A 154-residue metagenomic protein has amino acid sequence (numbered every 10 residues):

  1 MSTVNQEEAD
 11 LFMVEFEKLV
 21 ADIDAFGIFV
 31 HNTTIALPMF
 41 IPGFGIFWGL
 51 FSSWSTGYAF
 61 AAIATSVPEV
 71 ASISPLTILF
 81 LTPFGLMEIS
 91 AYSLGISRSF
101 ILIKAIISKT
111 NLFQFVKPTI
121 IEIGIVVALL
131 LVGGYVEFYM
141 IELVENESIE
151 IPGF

Functional and structural regions predicted by a protein language model:
M1-E17: Interfacial/capping segments of alpha-helical transmembrane domains
T3, F40-S66: Transmembrane alpha-helix/helix-exit interface in multi-pass inner-membrane proteins
E15-F26, T65, K109, F113-Q114: Short, amphipathic, aromatic/basic-enriched membrane-interface segments that mark the entry/exit of transmembrane
E17-I46: Interfacial helix-start motif at the membrane-water boundary
F51, S55-Y58, S90-S97, I123 (+1 more regions): Residue-level signal for the membrane-embedded core of alpha-helical transmembrane segments, especially mid-helix
S53-A62, S74-L86: Mid-length scaffold segments of soluble, non-membrane domains
F80-L102: Alpha-helical transmembrane segments of helical membrane proteins, especially in multi-pass transport, channel
R98-F154: Terminal transmembrane helical module of multi-pass membrane proteins
